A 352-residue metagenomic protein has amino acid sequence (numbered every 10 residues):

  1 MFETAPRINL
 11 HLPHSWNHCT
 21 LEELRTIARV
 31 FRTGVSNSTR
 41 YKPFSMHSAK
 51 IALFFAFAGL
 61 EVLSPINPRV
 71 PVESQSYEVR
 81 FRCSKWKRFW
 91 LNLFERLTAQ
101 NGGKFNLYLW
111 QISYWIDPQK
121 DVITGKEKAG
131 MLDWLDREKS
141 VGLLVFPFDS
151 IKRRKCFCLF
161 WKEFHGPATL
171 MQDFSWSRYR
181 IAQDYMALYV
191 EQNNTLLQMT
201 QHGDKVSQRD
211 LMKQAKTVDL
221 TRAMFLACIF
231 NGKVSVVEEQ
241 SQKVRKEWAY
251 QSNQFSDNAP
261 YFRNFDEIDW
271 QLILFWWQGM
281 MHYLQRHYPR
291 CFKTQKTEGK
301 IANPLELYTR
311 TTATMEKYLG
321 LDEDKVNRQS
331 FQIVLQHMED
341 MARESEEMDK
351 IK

Functional and structural regions predicted by a protein language model:
M1-K352: An amphipathic, hydrophobic-aromatic interaction surface with interspersed Lys/Arg that forms lipid/phosphate-bearing
